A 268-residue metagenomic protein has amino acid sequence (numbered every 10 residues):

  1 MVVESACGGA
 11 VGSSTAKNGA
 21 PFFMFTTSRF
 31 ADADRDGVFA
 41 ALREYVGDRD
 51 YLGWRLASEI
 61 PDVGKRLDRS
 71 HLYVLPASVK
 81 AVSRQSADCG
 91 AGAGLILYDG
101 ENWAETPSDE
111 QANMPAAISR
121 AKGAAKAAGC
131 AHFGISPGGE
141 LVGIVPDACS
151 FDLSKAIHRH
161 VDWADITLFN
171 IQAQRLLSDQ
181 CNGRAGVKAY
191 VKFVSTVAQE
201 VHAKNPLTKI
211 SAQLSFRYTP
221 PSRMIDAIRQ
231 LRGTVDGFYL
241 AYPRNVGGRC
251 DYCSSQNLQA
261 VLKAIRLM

Functional and structural regions predicted by a protein language model:
V2-M268: Glycan-processing catalytic domains of CAZymes
